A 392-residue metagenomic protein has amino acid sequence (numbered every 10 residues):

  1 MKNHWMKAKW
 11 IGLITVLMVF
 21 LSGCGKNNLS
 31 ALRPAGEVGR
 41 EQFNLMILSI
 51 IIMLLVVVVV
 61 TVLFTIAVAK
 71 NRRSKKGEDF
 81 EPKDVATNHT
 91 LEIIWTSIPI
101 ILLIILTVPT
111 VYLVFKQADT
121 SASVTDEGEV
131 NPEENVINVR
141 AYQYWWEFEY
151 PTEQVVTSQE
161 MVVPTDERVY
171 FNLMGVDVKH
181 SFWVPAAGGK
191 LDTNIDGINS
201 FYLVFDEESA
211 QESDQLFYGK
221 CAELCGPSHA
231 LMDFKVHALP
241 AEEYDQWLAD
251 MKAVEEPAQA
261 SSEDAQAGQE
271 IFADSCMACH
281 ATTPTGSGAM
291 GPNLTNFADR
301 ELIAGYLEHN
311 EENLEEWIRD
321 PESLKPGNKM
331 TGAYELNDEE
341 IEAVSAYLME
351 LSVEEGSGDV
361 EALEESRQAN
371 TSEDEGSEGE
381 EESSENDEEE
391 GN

Functional and structural regions predicted by a protein language model:
K2-T165, G356-S357, E388, N392: Extracytoplasmic entry segments of secretory-pathway proteins
L29-N44, K75-E92, A186-E212, L248-E255: Extracytoplasmic beta-sandwich strand-turn segments characteristic of Greek-key/jelly-roll folds
L103, E133, T193-K252, S262 (+2 more regions): Extracellular/periplasmic metallocenter environments
P132, Q154-V156, E242-A273, D359-R367 (+1 more regions): Electrostatic cytochrome c docking/interface patches
N138-R140, T157-K190, N199-F205, S209 (+2 more regions): Extended surface/linker regions that mediate inter-domain or inter-protein docking in multi-component redox
H180, M232-F234, P292-N293, N328: Extracytoplasmic/periplasmic beta-strand context in beta-sandwich domains, especially the cupredoxin/COX2 CuA-binding
A249, A253-E255, Q259-E263, E270 (+1 more regions): Extracytoplasmic electron-transfer domains, predominantly the class I c-type cytochrome c fold
E373-N392: Long, low-complexity, intrinsically disordered segments
